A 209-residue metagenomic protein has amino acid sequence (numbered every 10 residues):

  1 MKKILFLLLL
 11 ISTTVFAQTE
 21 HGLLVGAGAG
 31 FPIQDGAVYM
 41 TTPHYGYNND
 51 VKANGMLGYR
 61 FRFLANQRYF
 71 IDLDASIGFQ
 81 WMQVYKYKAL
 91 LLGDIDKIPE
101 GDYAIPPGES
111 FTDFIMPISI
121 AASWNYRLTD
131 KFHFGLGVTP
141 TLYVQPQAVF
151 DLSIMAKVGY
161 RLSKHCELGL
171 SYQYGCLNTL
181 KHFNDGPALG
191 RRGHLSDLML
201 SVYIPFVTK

Functional and structural regions predicted by a protein language model:
M1-I4, Q18: Positively charged n-region of N-terminal signal peptides that target proteins for export
K3-T13: Sec-dependent N-terminal signal peptides
A17-Y69, F132, T141-Y143, L195-K209: Short glycine/proline- and aromatic-enriched beta-strand/turn motifs that initiate or cap beta-hairpins
A27, H133-Q147, D151, G175: Transmembrane beta-strand segments that form the barrel wall of outer-membrane beta-barrel proteins
A27-A29, G55-A65, I77-F79, I118-Y126 (+5 more regions): Residues on the lipid-exposed face of transmembrane beta-strands in outer-membrane beta-barrel proteins
G30-V38, G46, V149-K209: Predominantly the C-terminal beta-signal and adjacent terminal strand-loop region of outer-membrane beta-barrel
I33-N48, W81-F114, V144-Q145, T179-G193: Flexible, solvent-exposed loop segments that connect beta-strands
K97-P140: Surface-exposed, polar helix/loop patches in the mature regions of secreted/periplasmic/lumenal proteins that form
